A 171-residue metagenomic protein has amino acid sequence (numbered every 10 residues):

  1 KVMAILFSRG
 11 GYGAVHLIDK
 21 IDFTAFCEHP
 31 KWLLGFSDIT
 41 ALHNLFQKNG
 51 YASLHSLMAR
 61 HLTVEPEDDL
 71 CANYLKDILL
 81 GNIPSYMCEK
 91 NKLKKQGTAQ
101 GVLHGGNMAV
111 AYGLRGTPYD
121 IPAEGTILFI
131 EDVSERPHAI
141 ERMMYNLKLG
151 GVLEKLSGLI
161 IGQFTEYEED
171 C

Functional and structural regions predicted by a protein language model:
K1-E28, L34: Active-site-proximal cofactor/substrate-binding loop regions of enzyme domains
R9-Y12, E135, F164-T165: Short glycine-rich anion-binding loops that position phosphate/pyrophosphate groups of nucleotides and phosphorylated
I21-F46, A52-M58: Short, acidic/small-residue loops that bind anionic groups at enzyme active sites
Y51-G116: Conserved anion/nucleotide-ligand pocket segment
L103-L147: Oxyanion-binding "anion nests"
R142-C171: C-terminal active-site/capping subdomain that shapes the small-molecule cofactor and substrate pocket of enzyme
